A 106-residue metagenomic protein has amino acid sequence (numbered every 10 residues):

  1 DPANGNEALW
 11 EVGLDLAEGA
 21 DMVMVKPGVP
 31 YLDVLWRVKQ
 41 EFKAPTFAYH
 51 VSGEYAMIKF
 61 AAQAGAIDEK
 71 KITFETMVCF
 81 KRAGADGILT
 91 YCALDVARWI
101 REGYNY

Functional and structural regions predicted by a protein language model:
D1-Y106: Alpha/beta enzyme core
